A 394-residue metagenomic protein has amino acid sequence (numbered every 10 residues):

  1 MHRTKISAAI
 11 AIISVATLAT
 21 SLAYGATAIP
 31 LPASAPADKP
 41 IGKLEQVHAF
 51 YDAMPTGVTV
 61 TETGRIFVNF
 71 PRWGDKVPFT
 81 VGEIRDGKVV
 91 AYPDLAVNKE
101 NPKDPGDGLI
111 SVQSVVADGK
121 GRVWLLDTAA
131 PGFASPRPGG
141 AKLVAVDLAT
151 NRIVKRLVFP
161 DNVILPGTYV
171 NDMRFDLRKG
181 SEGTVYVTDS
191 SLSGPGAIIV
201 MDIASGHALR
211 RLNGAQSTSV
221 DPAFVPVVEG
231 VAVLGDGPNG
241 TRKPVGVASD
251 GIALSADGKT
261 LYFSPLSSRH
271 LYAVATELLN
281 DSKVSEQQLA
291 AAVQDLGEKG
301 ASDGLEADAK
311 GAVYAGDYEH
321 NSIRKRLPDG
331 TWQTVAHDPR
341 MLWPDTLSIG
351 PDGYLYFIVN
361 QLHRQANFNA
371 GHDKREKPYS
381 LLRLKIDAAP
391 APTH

Functional and structural regions predicted by a protein language model:
E45-F79: Beta-strand-rich domains and repeat architectures in extracellular enzymes and scaffolds, especially beta-propellers
Y51-T63, K103-L126, V163-V185, P195 (+3 more regions): Beta-rich, blade/repeat-based domains predominating in secreted/periplasmic proteins but also intracellular
I66-D75, A117, L125-T128, V185-L192 (+5 more regions): Conserved beta-strand positions in repeat-built beta-propeller and related beta-rich domains
V68-N98, A134, L148-A149: Beta-propeller domains
G87-G132, P136, K155-V163: Blade-loop segments of beta-propeller domains
F133-T188: Asp-box/WD-like beta-propeller blade repeats and closely related beta-sheet repeat scaffolds
I203-A208, V274-S285, I386-P390: Short loop/turn segments immediately following beta-strands, especially the blade-tip and inter-blade linker loops
S255-S267, A273-T276, A291-W332, D338: Loop/turn-rich, solvent-exposed surfaces of beta-rich toroidal or solenoidal domains
